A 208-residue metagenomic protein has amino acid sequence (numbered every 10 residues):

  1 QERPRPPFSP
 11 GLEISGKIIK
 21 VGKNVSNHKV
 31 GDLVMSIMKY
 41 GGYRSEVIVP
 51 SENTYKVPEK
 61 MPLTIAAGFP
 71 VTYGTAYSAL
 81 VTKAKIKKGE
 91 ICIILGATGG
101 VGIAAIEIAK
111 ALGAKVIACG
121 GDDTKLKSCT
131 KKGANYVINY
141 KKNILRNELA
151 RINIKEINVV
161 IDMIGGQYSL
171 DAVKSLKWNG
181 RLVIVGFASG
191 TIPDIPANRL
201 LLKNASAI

Functional and structural regions predicted by a protein language model:
Q1-S15: N-terminal glycine-rich beta->alpha transition that marks the start or flank of a dinucleotide-binding site
S15-K39: A glycine-/small-residue-rich N-terminal strand-loop-strand element that serves as the cofactor-binding glycine loop
L33, I91, K115, G180-R181 (+1 more regions): Short glycine-centered segments of the SAM/dcSAM-binding site in methyltransferase folds
M38-S51: A structural motif shared across PLP-dependent enzymes of the aminotransferase-like
A67-K142: Mid-domain Rossmann-like dinucleotide-binding core that forms the NAD(H)/NADP(H) cofactor-binding site
G120, C129, I164-I208: Glycine-rich phosphate-binding loop and adjacent beta-alpha segment of Rossmann(oid) nucleotide-cofactor-binding
I144-K155: Short amphipathic alpha-helix with an adjacent loop that forms part of the alpha/beta core around
